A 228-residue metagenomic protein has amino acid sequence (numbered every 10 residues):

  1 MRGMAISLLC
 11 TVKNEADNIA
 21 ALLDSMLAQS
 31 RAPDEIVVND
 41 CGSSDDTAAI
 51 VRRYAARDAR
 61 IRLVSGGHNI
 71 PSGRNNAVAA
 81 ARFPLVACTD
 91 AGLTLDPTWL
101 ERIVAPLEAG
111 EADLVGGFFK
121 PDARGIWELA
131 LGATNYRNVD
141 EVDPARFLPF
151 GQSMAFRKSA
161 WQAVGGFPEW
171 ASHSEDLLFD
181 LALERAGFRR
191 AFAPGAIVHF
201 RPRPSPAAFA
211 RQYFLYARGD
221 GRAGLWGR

Functional and structural regions predicted by a protein language model:
D24-P33: Short, acidic, metal-binding catalytic loop of nucleotide-sugar glycosyltransferases
P33-G42, V64-G66: Short beta-strand/loop segment that forms part of the nucleotide-sugar
D40-A49, L93: A conserved acidic beta->alpha catalytic loop
S65-A81: Glycine-rich, basic loop-to-helix element that forms the pyrophosphate-binding segment of sugar-nucleotide handling
V86: Short aromatic/hydrophobic "clamp" motif used to bind/position activated sugar donors
T98-E128: Conserved donor NDP-sugar-binding/catalytic core segment of glycosyltransferases
P121-A123, R137-S159, A171-S172, L178 (+2 more regions): A recurrent flexible, glycine/aromatic-enriched loop bordering the glycosyltransferase active site that acts as
P168-G227: Catalytic donor/gating beta->alpha subdomain of glycosyltransferases that bind UDP-sugars
